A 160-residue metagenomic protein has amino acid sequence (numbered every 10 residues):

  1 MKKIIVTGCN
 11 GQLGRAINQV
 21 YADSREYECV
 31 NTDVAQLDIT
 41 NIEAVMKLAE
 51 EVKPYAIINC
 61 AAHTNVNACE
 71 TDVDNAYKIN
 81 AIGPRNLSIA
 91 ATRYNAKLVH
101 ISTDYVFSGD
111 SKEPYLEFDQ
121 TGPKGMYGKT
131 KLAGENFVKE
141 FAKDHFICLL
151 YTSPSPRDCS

Functional and structural regions predicted by a protein language model:
I4-V20: N-terminal Rossmann NAD(P)H-binding glycine-rich loop of SDR-like oxidoreductase domains
T7, T32, C60, L98-T103 (+1 more regions): SDR active-site strand-loop-helix element
R25, V52, R93-Y94, F141: Helix C-cap/helix->beta junction micro-motif
C29-A44: Adenosine-cofactor binding site in Rossmann-like domains, unifying the SAM/SAH pocket of S-adenosylmethionine-dependent
I42-I79: NAD(P)H-binding glycine-rich loop region in Rossmannoid oxidoreductase-like domains and their noncatalytic homologs
T71-V99: NAD(P)-cofactor binding segment of oxidoreductase domains
K78, G83-N86, V106-C148: Catalytic helix-loop patch of NAD(P)-dependent Rossmann-fold dehydrogenases
Y151-S160: Single conserved hydrophobic/aromatic residue that forms the stacking wall/gate of nucleotide- or nucleobase-binding
